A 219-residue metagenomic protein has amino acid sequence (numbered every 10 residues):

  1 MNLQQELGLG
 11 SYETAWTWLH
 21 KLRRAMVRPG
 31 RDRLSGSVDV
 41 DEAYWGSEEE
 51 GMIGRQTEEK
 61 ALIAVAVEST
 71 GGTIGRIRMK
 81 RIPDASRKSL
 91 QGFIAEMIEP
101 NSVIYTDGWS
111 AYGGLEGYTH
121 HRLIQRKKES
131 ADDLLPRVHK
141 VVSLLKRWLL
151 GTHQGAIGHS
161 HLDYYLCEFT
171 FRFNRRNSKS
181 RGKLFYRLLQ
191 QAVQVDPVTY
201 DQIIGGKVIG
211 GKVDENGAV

Functional and structural regions predicted by a protein language model:
M1-V219: Residue-level recognition of single "structural anchor" positions that define or cap local secondary structure
